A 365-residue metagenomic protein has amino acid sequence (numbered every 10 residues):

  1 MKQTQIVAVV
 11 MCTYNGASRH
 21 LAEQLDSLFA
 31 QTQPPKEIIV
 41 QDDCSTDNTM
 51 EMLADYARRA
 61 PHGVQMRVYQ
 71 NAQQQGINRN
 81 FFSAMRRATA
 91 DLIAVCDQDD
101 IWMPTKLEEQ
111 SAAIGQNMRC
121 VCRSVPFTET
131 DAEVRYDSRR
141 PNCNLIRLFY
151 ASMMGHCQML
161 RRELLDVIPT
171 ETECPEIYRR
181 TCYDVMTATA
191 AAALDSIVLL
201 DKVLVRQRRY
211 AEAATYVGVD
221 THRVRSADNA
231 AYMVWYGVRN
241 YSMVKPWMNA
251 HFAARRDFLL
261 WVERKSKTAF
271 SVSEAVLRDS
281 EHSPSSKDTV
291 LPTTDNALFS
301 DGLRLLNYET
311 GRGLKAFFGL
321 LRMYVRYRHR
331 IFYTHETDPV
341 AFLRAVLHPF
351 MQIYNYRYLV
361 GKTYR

Functional and structural regions predicted by a protein language model:
M1-A227, L347-F350: Nucleotide-sugar donor-binding/catalytic module of glycosyltransferases that assemble extracellular/cell-envelope
R162, T170, C174-T181, M186 (+3 more regions): C-terminal subregions of glycosyltransferases and related glycan-biosynthesis enzymes
